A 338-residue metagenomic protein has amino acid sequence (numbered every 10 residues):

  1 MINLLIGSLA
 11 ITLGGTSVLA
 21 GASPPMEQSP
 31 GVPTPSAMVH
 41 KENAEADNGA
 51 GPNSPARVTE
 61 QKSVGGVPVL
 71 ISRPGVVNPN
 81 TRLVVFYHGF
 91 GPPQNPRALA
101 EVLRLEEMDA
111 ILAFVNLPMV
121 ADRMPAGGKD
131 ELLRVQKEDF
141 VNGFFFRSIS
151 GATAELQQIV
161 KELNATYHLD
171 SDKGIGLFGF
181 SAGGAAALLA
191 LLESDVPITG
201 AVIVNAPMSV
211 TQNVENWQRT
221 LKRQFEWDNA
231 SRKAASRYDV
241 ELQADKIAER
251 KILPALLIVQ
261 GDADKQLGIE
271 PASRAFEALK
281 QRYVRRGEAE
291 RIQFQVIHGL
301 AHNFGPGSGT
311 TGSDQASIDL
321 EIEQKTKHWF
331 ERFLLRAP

Functional and structural regions predicted by a protein language model:
A22-L83: A domain-start/cap signature at the N-terminus of enzymes
L70-M108, F114-G127: Short, surface-exposed "cap/lid" segments of acyl-processing enzymes
H88, F178-S181, G261: Conserved alpha/beta-hydrolase "nucleophile elbow" surrounding the catalytic nucleophile
F90, D262-D264, L300-A301: Acidic beta-to-alpha connecting loop that harbors the catalytic carboxylate
L132-Y167: Alpha/beta-hydrolase active-site loop
Q158-T220: Primarily recognizes the serine-hydrolase "nucleophile elbow" in alpha/beta-hydrolase and SGNH/GDSL folds
T211-G287: The feature captures the conserved acid-bearing segment of alpha/beta-hydrolase catalytic domains
R282-P338: C-terminal catalytic histidine-bearing segment of alpha/beta-hydrolase fold enzymes
